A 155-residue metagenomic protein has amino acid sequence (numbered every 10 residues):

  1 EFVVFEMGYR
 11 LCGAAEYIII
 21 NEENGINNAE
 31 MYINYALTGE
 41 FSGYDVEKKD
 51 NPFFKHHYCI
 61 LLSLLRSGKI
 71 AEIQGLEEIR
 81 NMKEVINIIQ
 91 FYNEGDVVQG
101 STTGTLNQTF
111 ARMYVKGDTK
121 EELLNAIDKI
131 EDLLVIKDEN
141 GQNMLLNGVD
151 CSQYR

Functional and structural regions predicted by a protein language model:
E1-V3: Conserved protein kinase catalytic/activation segment
G8-Q74: Active-site "cap" helix and flanking loop/linker of ATP-utilizing ligase/carboxylase catalytic domains
Y17, K69-L76, G100-T102, L124-A126: Short conserved micro-motifs at the rims of enzyme active sites and ligand-binding pockets
E22, Q74-N81, D128-D132: Short intrinsically disordered coil segments
S42-E47, E84-G100: Short amphipathic beta-strand starts and helix->beta connectors
E47-N51, E77-I79, V98-G104: Short proline/glycine-enriched turn/loop segments at secondary-structure junctions
S63-E94: Glycine-rich active-site loop/lid that clamps phosphate-bearing ligands
E94-R155: Generic C-terminus detector
